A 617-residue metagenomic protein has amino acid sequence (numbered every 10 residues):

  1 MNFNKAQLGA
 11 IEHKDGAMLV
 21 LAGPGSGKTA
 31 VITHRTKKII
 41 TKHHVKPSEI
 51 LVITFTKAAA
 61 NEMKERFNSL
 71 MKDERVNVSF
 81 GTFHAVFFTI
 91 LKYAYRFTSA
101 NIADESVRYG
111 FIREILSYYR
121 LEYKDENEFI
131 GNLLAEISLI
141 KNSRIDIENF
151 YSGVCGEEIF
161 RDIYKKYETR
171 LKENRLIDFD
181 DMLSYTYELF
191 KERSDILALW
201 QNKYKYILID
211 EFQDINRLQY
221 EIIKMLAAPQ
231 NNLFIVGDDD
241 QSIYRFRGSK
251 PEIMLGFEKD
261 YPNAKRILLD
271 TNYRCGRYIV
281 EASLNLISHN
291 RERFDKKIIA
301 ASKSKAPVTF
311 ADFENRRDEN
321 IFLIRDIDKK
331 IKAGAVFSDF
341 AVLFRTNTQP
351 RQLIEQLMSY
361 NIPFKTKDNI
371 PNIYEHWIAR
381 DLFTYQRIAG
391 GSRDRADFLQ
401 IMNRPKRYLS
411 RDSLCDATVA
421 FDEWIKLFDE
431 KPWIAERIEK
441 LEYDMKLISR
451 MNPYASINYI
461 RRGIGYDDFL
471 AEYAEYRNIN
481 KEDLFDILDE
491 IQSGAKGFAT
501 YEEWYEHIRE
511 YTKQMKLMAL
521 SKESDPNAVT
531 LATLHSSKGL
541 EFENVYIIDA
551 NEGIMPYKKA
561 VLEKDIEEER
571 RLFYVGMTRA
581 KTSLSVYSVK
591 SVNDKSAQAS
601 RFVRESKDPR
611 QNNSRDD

Functional and structural regions predicted by a protein language model:
M1-D15, L218: N-terminal pre-P-loop "Q-motif" helix
D15-A17, S26, K37-F190, S194-N202 (+7 more regions): A basic/glycine-biased coupling hinge at the interface between accessory DNA-binding modules
V20, P24-I32, T36, P262-K265 (+2 more regions): Helicase P-loop NTPase motor core
S26, Q213-S288, K296-A301, G553: Conserved helicase motor core of SF1/SF2 NTP-dependent helicases
S79-T89, L208-E211, V236, T346 (+3 more regions): Conserved helicase core region in the C-terminal RecA-like lobe
Y261, S304-A306, A333-P453: ATPase/helicase motor core of nucleic-acid motors
D429-S536, Y557, R615-D616: Accessory C-terminal helicase-associated subdomains
S591-D617: Helicase C-terminal subdomain and adjacent C-terminal extension
